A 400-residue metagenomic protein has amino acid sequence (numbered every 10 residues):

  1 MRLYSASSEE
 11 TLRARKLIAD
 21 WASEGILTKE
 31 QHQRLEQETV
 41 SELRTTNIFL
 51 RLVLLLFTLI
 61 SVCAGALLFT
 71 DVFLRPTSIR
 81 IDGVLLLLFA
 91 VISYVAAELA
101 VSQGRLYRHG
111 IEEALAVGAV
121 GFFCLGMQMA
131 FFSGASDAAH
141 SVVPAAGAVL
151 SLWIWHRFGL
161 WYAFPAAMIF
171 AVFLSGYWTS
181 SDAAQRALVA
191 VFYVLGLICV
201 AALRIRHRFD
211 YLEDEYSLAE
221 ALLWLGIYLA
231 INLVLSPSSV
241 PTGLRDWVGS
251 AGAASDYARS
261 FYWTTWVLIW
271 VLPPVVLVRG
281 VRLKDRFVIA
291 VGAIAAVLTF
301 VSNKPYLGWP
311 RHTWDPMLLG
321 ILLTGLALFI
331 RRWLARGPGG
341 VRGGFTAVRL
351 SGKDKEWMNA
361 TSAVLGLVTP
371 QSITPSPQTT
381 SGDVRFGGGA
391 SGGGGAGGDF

Functional and structural regions predicted by a protein language model:
M1-F400: Alpha-helical multi-pass membrane segments and their bilayer interfacial helix-loop junctions
